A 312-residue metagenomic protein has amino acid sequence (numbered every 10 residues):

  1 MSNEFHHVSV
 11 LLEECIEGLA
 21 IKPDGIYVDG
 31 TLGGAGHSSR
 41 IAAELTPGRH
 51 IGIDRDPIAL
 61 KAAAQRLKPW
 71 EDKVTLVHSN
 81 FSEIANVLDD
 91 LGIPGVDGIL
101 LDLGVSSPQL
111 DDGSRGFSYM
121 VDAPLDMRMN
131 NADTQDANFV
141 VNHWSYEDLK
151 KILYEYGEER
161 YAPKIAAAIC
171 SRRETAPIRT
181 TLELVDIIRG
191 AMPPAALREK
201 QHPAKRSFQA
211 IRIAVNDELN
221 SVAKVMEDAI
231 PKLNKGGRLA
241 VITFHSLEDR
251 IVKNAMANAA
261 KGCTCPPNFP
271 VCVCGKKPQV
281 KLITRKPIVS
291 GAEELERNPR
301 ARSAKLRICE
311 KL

Functional and structural regions predicted by a protein language model:
M1-L312: S-adenosyl-L-methionine-dependent methyltransferase catalytic core, i.e., the SAM/SAH-binding region
